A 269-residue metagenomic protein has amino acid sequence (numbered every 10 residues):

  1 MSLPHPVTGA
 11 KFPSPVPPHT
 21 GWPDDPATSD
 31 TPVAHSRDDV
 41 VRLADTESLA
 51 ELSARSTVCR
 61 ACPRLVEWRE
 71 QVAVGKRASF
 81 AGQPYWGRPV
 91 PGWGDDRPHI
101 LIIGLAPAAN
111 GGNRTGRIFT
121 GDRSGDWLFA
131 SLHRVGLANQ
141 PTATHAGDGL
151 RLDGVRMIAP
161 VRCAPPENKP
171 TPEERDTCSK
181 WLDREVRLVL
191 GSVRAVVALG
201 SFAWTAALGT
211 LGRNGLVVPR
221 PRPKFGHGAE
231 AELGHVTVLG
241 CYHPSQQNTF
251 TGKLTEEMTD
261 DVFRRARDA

Functional and structural regions predicted by a protein language model:
L3-A269: A polyanion-binding, active-site-adjacent surface
